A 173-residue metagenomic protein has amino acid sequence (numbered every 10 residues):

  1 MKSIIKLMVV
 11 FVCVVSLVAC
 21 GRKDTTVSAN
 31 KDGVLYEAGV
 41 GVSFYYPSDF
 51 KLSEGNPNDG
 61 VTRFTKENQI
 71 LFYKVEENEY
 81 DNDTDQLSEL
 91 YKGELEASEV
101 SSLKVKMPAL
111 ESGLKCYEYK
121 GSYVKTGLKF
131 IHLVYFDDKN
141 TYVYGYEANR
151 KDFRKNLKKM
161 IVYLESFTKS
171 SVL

Functional and structural regions predicted by a protein language model:
M1-K2: N-terminal secretory signal peptides that target proteins for export/translocation
I5-V9, V15-G60, D138, E147-L173: N-terminal targeting sequences that direct proteins away from the cytosol to non-cytosolic compartments
A29-G39, F64, M107-L110, G121-S122: Short acidic-hydrophobic surface loop/beta-edge motif
Y36, K74-D81, K120-G121, Y146-F153: Second-shell loop/turn segments in exported
G39-S88: Secretory pathway targeting signatures of secreted, lumenal, and periplasmic proteins
F64, F72-K74, Y117-V124, V134 (+1 more regions): Short beta-strand element of the conserved SAM-dependent methyltransferase core
K92-K139: Signature of long, low-cysteine stretches enriched in small and polar/charged residues
Y142: Glycine-rich phosphate/pyrophosphate-binding loop shared by adenosine-nucleotide-utilizing enzymes
